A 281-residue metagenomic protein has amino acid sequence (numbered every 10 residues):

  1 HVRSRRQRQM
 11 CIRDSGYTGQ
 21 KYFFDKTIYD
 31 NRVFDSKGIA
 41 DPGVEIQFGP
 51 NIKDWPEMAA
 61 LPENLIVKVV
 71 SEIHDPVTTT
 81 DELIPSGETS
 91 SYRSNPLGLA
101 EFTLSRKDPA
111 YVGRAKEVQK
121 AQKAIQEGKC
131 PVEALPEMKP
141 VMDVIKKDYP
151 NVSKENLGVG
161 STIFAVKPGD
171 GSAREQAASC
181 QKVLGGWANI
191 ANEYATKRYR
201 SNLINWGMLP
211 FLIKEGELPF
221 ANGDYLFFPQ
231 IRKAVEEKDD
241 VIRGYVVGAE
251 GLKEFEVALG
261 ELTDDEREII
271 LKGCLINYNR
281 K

Functional and structural regions predicted by a protein language model:
H1-R8, I12: Single conserved hydrophobic/aromatic residue that forms the stacking wall/gate of nucleotide- or nucleobase-binding
V2, A178-Q181, N202: Hydrophobic/aromatic ligand-binding patch that stacks against planar heteroaromatic rings of cofactors or nucleotides
R13-F24, D30, Y199-N279: Acidic, glycine-rich flexible loop/linker segments
T27-I190: Non-catalytic terminal/interface segments that mediate subunit docking, oligomerization, and allosteric communication
T79-E82, Y92-S94, S172-E175, R198-R200 (+3 more regions): Short helix/loop capping segments that flank catalytic or ligand/cofactor-binding pockets
K167-G169, Y194-K197, G216-E217: Acidic, glycine-rich active-site loops and adjacent beta-strand->loop/helix elements that engage anionic groups
W187-N192, P210-I213: Short hydrophobic alpha-helical runs that function as membrane-insertion/retention elements
